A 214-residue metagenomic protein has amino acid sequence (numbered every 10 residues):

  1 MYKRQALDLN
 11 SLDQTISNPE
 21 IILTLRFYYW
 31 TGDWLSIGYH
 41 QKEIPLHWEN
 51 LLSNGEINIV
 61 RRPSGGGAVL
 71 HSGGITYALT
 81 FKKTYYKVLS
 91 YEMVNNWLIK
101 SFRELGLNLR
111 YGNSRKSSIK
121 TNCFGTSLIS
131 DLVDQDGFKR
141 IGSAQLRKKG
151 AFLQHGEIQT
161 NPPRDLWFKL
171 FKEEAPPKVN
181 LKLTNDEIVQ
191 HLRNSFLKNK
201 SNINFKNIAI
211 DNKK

Functional and structural regions predicted by a protein language model:
M1-N50, N54, N58-R62, V133 (+1 more regions): Active-site loop/lid in soluble adenylation, ligation, and acyl-transfer enzymes
T31, S72, D134-G137, K148-K149 (+1 more regions): Short acidic-glycine loop/turn motifs at beta-strand connectors
Y39, L79-K83, D134, T160: Short beta-strand-to-loop capping motifs
P45-H47, Y85-S90, L166-F168: Short, conserved charged micro-motifs
P63-F81, K169-A175: Residues forming anionic-ligand binding surfaces in small-molecule and nucleic-acid pockets of primarily soluble enzymes
G73-I129: Internal, conserved structured core segments that host functional sites
N96-S118, L146-K214: Long, positively charged amphipathic alpha-helical accessory segments at protein N-termini or as interdomain linkers
S127-V133, G137-Q145: Aromatic/basic-lined ligand-recognition segments that form π-stacking hydrophobic pockets flanked by Lys/Arg to engage
